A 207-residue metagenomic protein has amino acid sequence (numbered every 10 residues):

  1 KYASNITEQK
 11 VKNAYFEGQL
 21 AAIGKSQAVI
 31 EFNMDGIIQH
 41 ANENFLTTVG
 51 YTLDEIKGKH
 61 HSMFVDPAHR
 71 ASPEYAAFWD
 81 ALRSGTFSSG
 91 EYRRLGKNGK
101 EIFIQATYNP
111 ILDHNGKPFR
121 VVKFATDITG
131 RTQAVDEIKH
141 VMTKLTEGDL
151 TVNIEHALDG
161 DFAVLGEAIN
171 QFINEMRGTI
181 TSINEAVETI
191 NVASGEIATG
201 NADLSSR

Functional and structural regions predicted by a protein language model:
K1-I37, E43, T47-T48, A76 (+3 more regions): HAMP domain helices
F45-K57: PAS/PAS-like sensory domain cap-loop motif
K57-H69: PAS-family sensory/regulatory domains
H61-F64, R93-K97: C-terminal compact regulatory domains
S88-G90: Short strand-edge motifs at loop-to-beta-strand transitions and within beta-strands of extracellular beta-rich domains
